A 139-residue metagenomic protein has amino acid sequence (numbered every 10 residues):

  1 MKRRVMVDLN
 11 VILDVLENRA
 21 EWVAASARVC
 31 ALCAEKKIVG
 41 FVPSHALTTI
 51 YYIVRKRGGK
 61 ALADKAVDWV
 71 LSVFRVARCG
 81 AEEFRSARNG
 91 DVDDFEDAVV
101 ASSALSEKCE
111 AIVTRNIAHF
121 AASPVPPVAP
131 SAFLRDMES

Functional and structural regions predicted by a protein language model:
M1-V42, R55-K65, A122, S131-S139: Short, well-structured N-terminal submotif of metal-dependent ribonuclease cores
K2-R4, V73, S102-S139: Acidic, PIN/NYN-like endoribonuclease modules and their adjacent C-terminal/linker elements
V11, A46, E83, V99-V100 (+2 more regions): Alpha-helix capping/helix-boundary segments
N18, H45-A46, A66-D91: Acidic catalytic patch
E35-G40, R75, K108-A111: Short active-site oxyanion
V42-S44, T114: Short beta-strand segments at enzyme active-site cores
